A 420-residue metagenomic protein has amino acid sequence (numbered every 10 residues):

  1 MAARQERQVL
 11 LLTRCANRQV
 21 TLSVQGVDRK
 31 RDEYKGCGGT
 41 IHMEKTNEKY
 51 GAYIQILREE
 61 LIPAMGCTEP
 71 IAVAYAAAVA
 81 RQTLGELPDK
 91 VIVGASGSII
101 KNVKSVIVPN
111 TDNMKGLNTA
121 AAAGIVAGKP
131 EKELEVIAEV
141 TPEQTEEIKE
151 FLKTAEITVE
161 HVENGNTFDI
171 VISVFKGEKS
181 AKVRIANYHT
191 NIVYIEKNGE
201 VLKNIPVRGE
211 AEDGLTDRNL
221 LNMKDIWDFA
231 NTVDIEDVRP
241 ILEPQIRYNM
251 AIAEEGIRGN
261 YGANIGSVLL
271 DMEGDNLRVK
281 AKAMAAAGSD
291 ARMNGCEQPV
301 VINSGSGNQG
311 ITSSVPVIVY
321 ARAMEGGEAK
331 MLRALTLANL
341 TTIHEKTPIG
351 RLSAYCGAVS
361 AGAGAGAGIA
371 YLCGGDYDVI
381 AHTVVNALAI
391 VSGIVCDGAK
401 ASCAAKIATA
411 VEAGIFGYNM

Functional and structural regions predicted by a protein language model:
E44, K149-G295: Signature of multi-pass transmembrane helix bundles
E44-I54, L87-I99, N276-G295, E328-E345 (+1 more regions): Acidic-glycine-rich active-site phosphate/pyrophosphate-binding loop
K45, Y50, A64-T68, A95-N102 (+8 more regions): A structural signal for small-residue-enriched, beta-sheet-centric alpha/beta enzyme cores and oligomeric scaffold folds
Y53-P63, I99-I107, R292-I302, T342-L352 (+1 more regions): Glycine/charged-rich beta-loop-alpha catalytic/anionic-binding loops adjacent to active sites
P63-V79, Q298-V315, C356-A361: Conserved phosphate/anionic-ligand binding catalytic regions in large, soluble enzymes, centered on
I71-V174: Early transmembrane hairpin of solute transport permeases
A80-T83, P109, Y320-R333, I343-T409: Hydrophobic alpha-helical bundle architecture
